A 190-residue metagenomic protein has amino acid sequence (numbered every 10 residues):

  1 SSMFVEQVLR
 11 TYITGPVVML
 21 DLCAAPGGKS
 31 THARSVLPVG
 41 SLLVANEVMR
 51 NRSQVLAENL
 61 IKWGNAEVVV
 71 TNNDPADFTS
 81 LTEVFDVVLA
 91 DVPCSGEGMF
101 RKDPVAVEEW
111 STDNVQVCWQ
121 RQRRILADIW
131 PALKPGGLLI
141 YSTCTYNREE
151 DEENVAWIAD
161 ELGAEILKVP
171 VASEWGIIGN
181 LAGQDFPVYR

Functional and structural regions predicted by a protein language model:
S1-R190: S-adenosylmethionine
